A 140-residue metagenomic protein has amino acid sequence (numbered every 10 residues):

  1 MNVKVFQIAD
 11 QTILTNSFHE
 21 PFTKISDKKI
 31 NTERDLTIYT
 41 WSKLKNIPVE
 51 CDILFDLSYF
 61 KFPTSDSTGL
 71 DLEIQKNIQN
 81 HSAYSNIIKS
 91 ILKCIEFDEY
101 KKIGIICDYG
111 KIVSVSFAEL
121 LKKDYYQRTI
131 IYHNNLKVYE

Functional and structural regions predicted by a protein language model:
M1-D27, Y100-I103, L120-K122: Replace "adjacent to P-loop NTPase cores in ATP/GTP-dependent enzymes" with "adjacent to NTP-binding cores
N2, D35, K102, R128-I130: Residues that mark the start of a beta-strand
V3-F6, T12-I13, T23, T37-Y39 (+2 more regions): Hydrophobic/aromatic beta-strand patches that form the interior of the parallel beta-sheet core in alpha/beta enzyme
Q11, L44, F60, N135-K137: Short, solvent-exposed coil/turn elements at secondary-structure transition points
K28-G69: Glycine-rich, flexible N-terminal cofactor/catalytic loop recognition
S65-K101: Helix-loop module immediately N-terminal to the HCX5R catalytic loop in PTP-like cysteine phosphatase domains
I91-D124: Catalytic cysteine-centered active loop of the rhodanese-like fold, especially the PTP/DSP P-loop
Q127-E140: Cysteine-dependent PTP/DSP-like catalytic domain, specifically the C-terminal lobe
